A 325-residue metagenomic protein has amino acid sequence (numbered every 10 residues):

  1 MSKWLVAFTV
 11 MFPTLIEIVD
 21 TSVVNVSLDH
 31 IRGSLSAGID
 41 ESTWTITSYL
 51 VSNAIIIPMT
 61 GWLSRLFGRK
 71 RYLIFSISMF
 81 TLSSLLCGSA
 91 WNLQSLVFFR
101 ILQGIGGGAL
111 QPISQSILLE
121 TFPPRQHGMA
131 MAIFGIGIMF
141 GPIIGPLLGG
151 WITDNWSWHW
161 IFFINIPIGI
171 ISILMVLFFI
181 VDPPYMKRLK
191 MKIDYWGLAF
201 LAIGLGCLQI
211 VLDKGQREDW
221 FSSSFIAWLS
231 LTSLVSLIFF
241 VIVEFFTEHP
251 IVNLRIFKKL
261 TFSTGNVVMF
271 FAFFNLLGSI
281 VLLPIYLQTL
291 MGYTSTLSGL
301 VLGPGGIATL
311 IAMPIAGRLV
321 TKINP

Functional and structural regions predicted by a protein language model:
M1-F179, Y185, A312-A316, V320-P325: Transmembrane-helix bundle of Major Facilitator Superfamily
W4-S52, S157, S224-L229, S236-F239 (+1 more regions): Transmembrane core module of solute transporters
G107, L119, D213, F221 (+1 more regions): Alpha-helical and His/Cys-centered functional microenvironments
D154-V268, A272-N275, L300-V301: Hydrophobic transmembrane-helix bundles of small-molecule transporters
